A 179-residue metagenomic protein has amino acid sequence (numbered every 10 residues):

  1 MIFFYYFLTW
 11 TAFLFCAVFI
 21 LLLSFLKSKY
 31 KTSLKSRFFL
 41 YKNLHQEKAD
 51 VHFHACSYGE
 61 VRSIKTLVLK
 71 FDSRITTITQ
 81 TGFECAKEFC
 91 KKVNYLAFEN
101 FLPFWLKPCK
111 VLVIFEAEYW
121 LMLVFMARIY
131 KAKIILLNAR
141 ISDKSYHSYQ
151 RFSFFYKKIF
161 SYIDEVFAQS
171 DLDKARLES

Functional and structural regions predicted by a protein language model:
M1-K35: A transmembrane-helix-recognition feature enriched in membrane-embedded lipid enzymes and envelope glyco-/phospholipid
F4, F39-L40, D72: Compositionally biased, low-structure terminal segments
L26, K42-H45, I141-S142: General structural signal for secondary-structure boundaries
L34, E47-S179: Active-site and donor-binding regions of nucleotide-sugar-utilizing enzymes
L34-N43: Helix-to-loop junction immediately C-terminal to a conserved catalytic motif
